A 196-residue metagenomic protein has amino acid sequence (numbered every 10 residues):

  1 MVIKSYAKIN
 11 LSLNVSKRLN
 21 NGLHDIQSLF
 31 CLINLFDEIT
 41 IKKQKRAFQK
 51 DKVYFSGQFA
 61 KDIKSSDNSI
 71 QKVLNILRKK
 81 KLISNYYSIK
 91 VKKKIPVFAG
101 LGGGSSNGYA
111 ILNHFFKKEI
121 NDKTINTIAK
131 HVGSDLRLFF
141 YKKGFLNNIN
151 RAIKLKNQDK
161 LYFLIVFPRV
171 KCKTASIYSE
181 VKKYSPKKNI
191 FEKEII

Functional and structural regions predicted by a protein language model:
M1-A99, K117-E119, K123, F167-V170: ATP-binding N-lobe of GHMP and related small-molecule kinases
S5-I9, L35, F140-K142, D159-Y162: A generic structural signal for well-ordered coil/turn residues at beta-strand boundaries that shape enzyme active-site
N14, K42, F116, F139-Y141 (+1 more regions): Short beta-strand-to-turn element immediately C-terminal to the catalytic PLP-Schiff-base lysine in fold type I
I39, L77, G108-E119, L155 (+1 more regions): Alpha-helix C-terminal capping segments
Q49-F55, N68, Y141-I196: Conserved, helical-rich catalytic subdomain that frames metal- and/or nucleotide-binding sites in enzyme alpha/beta
A99-I125, L138: DPxDG-like acidic metal-binding loop motif
N121-V132, E194: Short, well-structured alpha-helical segments that form the helix of a local strand-helix-strand
